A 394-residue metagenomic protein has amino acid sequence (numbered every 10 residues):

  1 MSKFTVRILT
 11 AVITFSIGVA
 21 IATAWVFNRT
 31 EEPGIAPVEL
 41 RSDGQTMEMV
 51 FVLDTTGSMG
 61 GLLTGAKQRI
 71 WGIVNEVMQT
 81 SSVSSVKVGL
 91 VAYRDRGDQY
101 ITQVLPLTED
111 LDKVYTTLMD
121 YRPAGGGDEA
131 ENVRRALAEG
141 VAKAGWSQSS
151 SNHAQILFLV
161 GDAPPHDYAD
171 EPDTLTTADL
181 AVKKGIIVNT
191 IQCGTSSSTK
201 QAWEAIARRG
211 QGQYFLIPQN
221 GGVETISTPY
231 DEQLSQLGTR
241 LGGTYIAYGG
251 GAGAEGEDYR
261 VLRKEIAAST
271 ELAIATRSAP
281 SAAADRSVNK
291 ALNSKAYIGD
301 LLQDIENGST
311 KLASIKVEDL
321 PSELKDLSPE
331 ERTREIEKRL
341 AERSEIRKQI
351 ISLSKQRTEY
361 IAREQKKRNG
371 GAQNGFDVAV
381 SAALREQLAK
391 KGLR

Functional and structural regions predicted by a protein language model:
S2-T10, T14-G222, T228-D231, D304-V317 (+5 more regions): Divalent cation-coordinating acidic motifs and surrounding scaffolds that mediate Ca2+/Mg2+/Mn2+/Zn2+-dependent binding
T174-A178, K184-I187, S197-N307: Eukaryote-biased recognition of electropositive, low-complexity segments and basic polyanion/acidic-motif-binding
T333-E337: Short hydrophobic alpha-helical segments that form membrane-spanning helices or hydrophobic packing faces of helical
